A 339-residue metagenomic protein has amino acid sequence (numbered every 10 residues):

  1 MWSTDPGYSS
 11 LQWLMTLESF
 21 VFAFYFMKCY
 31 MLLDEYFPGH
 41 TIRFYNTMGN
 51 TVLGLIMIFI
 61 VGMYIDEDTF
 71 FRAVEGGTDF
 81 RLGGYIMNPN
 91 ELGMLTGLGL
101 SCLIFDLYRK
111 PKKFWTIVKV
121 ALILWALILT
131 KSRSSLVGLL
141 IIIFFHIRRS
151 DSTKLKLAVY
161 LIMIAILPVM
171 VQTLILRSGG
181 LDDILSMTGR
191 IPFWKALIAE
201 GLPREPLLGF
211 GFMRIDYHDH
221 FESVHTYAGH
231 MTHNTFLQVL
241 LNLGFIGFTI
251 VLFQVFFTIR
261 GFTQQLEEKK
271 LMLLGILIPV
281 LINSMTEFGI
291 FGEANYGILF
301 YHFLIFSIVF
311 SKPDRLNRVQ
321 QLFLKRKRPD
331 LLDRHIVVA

Functional and structural regions predicted by a protein language model:
M1-I60, H146, Q254-F257, G261: Transmembrane alpha-helical segments and their membrane-water interfaces
Q12-F26, N90-D106, S134-H146, V251 (+2 more regions): Hydrophobic core segments of transmembrane alpha-helices in multi-pass, intramembrane catalytic enzymes
R43-F70, M87-R149: Alpha-helical transmembrane segments of multi-pass inner-membrane proteins
I60-D66, T130, I147-L185, I198-R204 (+2 more regions): A membrane-periplasm/extracellular boundary helix in multi-pass inner-membrane enzymes that assemble envelope glycans
D79, L124, S135, Y227-F262 (+1 more regions): A conserved mid-to-late transmembrane alpha helix and its immediate loop/hinge that forms the functional core
L82-G83, G180-L243: Long extracytoplasmic/lumenal interhelical loops at the membrane interface of multi-pass membrane proteins
K110-I117, L140-V159, L243-L281, D314-L316 (+1 more regions): Hydrophobic transmembrane alpha-helices and their immediate junctions
L273-N283, F291-A339: Transmembrane alpha-helices of multi-pass inner-membrane enzymes
